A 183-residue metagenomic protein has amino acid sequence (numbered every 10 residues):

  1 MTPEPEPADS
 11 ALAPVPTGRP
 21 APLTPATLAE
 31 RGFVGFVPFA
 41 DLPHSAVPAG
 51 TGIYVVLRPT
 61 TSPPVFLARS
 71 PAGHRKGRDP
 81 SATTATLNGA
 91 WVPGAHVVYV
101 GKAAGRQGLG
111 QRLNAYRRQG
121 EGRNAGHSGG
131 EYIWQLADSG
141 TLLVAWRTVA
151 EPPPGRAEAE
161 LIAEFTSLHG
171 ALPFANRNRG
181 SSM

Functional and structural regions predicted by a protein language model:
M1-M183: Boundary/linker segments flanking structured domains
